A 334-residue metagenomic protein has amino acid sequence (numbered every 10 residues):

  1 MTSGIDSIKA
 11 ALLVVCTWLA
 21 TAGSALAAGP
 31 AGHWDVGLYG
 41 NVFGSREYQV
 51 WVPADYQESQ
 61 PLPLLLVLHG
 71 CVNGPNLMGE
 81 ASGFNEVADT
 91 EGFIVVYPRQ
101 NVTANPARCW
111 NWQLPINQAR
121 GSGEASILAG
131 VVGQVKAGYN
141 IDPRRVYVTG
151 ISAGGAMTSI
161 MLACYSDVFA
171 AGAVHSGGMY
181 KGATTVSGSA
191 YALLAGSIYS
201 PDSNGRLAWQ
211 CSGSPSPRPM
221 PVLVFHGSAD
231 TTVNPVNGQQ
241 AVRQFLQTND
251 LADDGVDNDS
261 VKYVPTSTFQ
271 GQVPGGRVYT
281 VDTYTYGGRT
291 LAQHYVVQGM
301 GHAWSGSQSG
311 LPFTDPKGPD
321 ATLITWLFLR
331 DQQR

Functional and structural regions predicted by a protein language model:
A11-A22: Bacterial N-terminal signal peptides
G23-L64, N76-G83, T90, R120 (+8 more regions): A domain-start/cap signature at the N-terminus of enzymes
A54-Q60, W110-A153, A163-F169, P217: Gly/Ser-rich "nucleophile elbow"/oxyanion-hole loop immediately N-terminal to the catalytic nucleophile in hydrolases
Y56-P106, K181-G182, N234, A303-W304: Short substrate-entry loop that stabilizes the transition state in hydrolases
L66-L68, H175, V297: Alpha/beta-hydrolase
H69, T149-S152, G227: Conserved alpha/beta-hydrolase "nucleophile elbow" surrounding the catalytic nucleophile
V168-M179, A183: A conserved short beta-strand
V224-H226, D230: Short beta-strand/loop motif that positions the catalytic acidic residue of the alpha/beta-hydrolase fold
